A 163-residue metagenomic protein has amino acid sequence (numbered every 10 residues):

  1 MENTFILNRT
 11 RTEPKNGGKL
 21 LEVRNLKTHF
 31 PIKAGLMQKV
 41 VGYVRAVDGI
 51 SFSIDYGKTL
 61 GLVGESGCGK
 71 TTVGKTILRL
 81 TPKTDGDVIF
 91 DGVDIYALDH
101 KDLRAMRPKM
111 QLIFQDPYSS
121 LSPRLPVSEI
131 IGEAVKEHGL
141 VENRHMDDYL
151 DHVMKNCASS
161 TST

Functional and structural regions predicted by a protein language model:
M1-T163: ABC transporter nucleotide-binding domains
